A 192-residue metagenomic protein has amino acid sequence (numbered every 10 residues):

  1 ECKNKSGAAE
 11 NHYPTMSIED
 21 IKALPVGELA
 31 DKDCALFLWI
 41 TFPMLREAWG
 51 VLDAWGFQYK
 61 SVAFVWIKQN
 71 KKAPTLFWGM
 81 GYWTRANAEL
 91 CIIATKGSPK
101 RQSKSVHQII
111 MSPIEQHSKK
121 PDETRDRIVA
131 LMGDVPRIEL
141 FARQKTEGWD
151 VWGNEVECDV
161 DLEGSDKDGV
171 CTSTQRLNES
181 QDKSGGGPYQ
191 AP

Functional and structural regions predicted by a protein language model:
E1-P192: Class I S-adenosyl-L-methionine-dependent methyltransferase catalytic core
